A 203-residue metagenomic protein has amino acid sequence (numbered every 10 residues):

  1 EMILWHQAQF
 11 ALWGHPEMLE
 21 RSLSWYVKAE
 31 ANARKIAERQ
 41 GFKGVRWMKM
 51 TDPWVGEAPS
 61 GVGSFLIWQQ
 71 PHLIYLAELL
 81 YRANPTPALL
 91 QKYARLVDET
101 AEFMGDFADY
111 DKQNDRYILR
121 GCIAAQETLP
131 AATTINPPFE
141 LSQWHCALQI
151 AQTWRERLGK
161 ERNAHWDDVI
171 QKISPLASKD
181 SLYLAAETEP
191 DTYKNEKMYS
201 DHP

Functional and structural regions predicted by a protein language model:
E1, G41-V62, D115-F139, Y183-Y199: Carbohydrate-binding/catalytic loop surfaces
E1-K35, G63-A83, P87-Q91, R95 (+1 more regions): Active-site core of glycosidic bond-cleaving carbohydrate-active enzymes
M18, A31-I36, F103-K112, T128 (+1 more regions): Secretory-pathway/luminal and periplasmic proteins that interact with or process carbohydrate-rich
A29, K49-W54, R95-T100: Short charge-dense sequence patches
E99, F103-R157: Acidic/histidine-rich catalytic neighborhood
